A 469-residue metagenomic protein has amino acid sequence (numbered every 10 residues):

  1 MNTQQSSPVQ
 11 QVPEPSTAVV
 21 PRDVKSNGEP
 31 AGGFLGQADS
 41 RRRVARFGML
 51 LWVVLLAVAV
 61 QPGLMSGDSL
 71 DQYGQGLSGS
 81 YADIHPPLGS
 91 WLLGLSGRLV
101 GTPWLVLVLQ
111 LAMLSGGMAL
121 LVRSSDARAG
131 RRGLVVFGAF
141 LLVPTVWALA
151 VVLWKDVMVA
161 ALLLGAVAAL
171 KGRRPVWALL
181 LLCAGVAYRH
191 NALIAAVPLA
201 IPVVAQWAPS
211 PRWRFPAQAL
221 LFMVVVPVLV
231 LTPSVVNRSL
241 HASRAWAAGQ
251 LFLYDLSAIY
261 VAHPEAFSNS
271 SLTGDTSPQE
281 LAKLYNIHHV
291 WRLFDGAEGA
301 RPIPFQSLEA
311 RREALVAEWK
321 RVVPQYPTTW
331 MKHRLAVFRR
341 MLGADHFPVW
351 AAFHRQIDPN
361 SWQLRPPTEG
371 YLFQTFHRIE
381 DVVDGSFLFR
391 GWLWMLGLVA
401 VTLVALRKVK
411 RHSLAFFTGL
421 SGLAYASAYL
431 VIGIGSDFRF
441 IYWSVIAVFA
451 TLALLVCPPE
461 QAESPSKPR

Functional and structural regions predicted by a protein language model:
V54, V176-R189, A200, L221-L229: Membrane-interface alpha helices of multi-pass inner-membrane proteins
V60-Q72, S80-L92, S96, V100-W104 (+2 more regions): Extracytoplasmic catalytic/substrate-binding loops of multi-pass membrane glycan-assembly enzymes
V100-L105, H333-G419: Membrane-interface anchor segments at the N-terminal boundary of transmembrane helices in multi-pass membrane enzymes
V108-R128, G165: Transmembrane-helix motifs of polytopic, lipid-linked glycan transferases
L120, M158-A178, L182, L199-A200 (+1 more regions): Specific aromatic-rich, kink-prone transmembrane helix
A148-M158: Short acidic/glycine- and proline-prone juxtamembrane loop motifs at membrane-interface regions of multi-pass membrane
N191-Q206, Q218, F222: Transmembrane-embedded, aromatic-rich helix segments that form part of the hydrophobic channel/pocket engaging
A242-R365: Membrane-proximal stem/loop segments at transmembrane-domain junctions that anchor or position
